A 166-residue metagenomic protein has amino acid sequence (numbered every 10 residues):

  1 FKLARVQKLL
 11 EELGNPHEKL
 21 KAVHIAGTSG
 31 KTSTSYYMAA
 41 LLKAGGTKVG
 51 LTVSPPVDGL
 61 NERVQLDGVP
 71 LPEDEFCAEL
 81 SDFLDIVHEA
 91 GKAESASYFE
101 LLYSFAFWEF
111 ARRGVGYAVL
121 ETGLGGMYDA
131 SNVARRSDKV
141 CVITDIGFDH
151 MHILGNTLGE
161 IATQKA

Functional and structural regions predicted by a protein language model:
F1-G27, T34-G45: Short functional linear segments
L10-E18, A44-R136, F148-A162: ATP-dependent carboxylate-amine ligase catalytic core
V23-S29, V53-D58: A short glycine/small-residue-enriched secondary-structure motif
A26-T28, T34, S131, T144 (+1 more regions): Ser/Thr-centric signal marking residues that sit in or immediately flank functional binding/regulatory motifs
G30-Y37, Q65-L66, V133: Short amphipathic alpha-helical patches
V140-G147: Conserved beta-strand/loop subsegment of P-loop NTPase cores
